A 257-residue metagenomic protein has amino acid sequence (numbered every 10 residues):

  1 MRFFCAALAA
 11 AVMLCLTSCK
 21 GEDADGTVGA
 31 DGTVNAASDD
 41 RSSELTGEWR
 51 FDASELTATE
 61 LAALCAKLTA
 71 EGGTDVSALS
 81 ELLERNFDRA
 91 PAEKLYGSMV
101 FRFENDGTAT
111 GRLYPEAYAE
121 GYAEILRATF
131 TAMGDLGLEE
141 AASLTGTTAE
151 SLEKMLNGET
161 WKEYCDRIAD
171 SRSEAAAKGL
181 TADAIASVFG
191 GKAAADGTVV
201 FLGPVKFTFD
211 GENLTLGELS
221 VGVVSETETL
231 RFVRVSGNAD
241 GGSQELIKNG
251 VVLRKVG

Functional and structural regions predicted by a protein language model:
M1-L8: Positively charged n-region of N-terminal signal peptides that target proteins for export
L14-S18: C-terminal motif of bacterial Sec signal peptides marking the signal peptidase cleavage site
K20-E22: Bacterial signal peptide processing site
A24-V34: Compositionally biased, intrinsically disordered low-complexity segments enriched for polar/charged residues
G32-R50: N-terminal helix-cap/turn-to-beta initiation motif at the start of protein domains
S54-T59, L82-G241, V251-R254: Contiguous, well-ordered beta-strand patches that form the walls/edges of small beta-barrel/beta-sandwich domains
A62-A92: Surface-exposed strand-loop-strand hairpins of Gram-negative outer-membrane beta-barrel proteins
